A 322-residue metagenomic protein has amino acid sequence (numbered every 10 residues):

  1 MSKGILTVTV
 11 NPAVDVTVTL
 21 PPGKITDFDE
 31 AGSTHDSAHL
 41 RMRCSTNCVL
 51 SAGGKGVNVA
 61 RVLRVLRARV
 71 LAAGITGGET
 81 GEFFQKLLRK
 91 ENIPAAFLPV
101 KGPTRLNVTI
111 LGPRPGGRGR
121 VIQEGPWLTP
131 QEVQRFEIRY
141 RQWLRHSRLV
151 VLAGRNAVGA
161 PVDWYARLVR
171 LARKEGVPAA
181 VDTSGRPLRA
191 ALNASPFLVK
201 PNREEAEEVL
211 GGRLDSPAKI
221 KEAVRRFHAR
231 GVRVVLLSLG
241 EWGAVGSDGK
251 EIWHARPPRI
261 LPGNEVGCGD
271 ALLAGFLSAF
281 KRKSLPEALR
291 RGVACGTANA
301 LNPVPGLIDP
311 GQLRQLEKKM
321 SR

Functional and structural regions predicted by a protein language model:
M1-R41: Positively charged, low-complexity intrinsically disordered leader regions
E30-A31, D36-T104, K319: Substrate-binding N-lobe of the ribokinase-like
R61, V108-I110, G243-S247: Short beta-strand scaffold segments in enzyme catalytic cores
R64, A166-R173, R225-H228: Surface-exposed amphipathic alpha-helices with a cationic face
P99, I110-H146: Conserved phosphate-binding/catalytic loop of the ribokinase/pfkB sugar-kinase fold
L149-I220: Conserved beta-alpha-beta core of the PfkB/ribokinase-like small-molecule kinase fold
K174, R189, P217-R322: Conserved phosphate-binding/catalytic region of the ribokinase-like
